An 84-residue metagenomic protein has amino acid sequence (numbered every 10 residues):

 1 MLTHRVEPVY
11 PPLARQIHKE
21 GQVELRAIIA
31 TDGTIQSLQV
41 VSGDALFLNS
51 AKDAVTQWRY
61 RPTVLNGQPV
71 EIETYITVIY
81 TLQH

Functional and structural regions predicted by a protein language model:
M1-H84: Charge-biased low-complexity segments
